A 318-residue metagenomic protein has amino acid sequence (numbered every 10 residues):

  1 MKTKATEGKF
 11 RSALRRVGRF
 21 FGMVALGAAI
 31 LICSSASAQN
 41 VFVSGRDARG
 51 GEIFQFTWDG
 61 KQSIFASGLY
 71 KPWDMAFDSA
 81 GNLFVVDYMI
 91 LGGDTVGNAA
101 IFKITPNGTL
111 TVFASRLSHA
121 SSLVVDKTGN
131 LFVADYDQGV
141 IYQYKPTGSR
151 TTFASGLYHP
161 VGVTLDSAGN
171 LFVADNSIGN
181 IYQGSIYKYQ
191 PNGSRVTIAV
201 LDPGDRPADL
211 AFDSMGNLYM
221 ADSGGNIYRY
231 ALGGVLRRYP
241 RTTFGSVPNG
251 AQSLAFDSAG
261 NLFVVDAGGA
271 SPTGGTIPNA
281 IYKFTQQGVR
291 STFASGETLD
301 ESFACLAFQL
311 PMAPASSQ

Functional and structural regions predicted by a protein language model:
M1-R16: N-terminal secretory signal peptides that target proteins for export/translocation
F10, F20-F21, F308: Aromatic (phenylalanine/tyrosine) cluster motif
F21-I32: Bacterial N-terminal signal peptides
A36-S317: Flexible "stalk/tail and boundary" regions
